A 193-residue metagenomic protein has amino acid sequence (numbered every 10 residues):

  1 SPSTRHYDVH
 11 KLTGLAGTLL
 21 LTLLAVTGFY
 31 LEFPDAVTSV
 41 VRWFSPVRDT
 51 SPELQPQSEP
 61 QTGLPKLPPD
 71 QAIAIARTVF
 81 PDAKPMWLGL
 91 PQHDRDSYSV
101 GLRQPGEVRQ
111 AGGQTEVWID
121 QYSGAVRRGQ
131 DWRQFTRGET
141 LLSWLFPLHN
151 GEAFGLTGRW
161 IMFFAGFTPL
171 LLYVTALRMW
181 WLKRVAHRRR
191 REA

Functional and structural regions predicted by a protein language model:
S1-A193: Conserved histidines in hydrophobic membrane contexts and catalytic metal-binding motifs
